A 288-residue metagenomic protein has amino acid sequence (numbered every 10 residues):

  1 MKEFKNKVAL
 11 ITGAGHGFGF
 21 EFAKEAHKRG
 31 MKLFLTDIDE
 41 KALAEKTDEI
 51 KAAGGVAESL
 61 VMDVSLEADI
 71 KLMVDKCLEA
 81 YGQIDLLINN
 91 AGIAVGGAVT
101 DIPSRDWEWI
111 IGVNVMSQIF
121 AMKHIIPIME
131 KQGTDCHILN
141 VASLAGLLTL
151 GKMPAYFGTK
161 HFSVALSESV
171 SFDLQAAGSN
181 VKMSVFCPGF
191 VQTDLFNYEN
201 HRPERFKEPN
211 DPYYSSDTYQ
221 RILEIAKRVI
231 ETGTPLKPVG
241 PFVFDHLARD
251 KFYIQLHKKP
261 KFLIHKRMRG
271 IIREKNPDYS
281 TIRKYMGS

Functional and structural regions predicted by a protein language model:
K2-F34: Canonical Rossmann dinucleotide-binding motif of NAD(H)/NADP(H)-dependent dehydrogenases/reductases, specifically
R29-E45: Conserved glycine-rich Rossmann-like NAD(P)H-binding loop of the short-chain dehydrogenase/reductase
E40-K41, L60-L72, S104: The beta1-alpha1 cofactor-binding region of Rossmann-like NAD(H)/NADP(H)-dependent oxidoreductases
A98-V99, D106-E108: Substrate-binding pocket helix/loop in short-chain dehydrogenase/reductase
M122, T159: Active-site helix of classical SDR
S143: Residue(s) in the substrate-gating loop at a strand-loop-helix junction that position the organic substrate next
A176-Y253: SDR active-site lid
